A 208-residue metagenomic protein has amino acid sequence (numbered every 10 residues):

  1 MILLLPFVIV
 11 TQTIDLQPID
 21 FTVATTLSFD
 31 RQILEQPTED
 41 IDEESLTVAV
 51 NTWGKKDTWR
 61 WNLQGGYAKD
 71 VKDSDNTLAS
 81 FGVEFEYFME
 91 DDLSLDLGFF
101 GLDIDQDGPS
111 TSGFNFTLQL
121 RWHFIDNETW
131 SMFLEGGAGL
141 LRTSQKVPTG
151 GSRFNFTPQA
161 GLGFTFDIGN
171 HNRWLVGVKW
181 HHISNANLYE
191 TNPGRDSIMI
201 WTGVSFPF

Functional and structural regions predicted by a protein language model:
M1-T13: Sec-dependent N-terminal signal peptides
V10-Y87, G203-P207: Short glycine/proline- and aromatic-enriched beta-strand/turn motifs that initiate or cap beta-hairpins
D57-W59, D75-F81, S110-F116, W130 (+2 more regions): Residues that define the transmembrane beta-barrel architecture of outer-membrane proteins
W59-L63, L95-L97, F116, M132-A138 (+3 more regions): Transmembrane beta-strands of outer-membrane beta-barrel proteins
G66-K72, L102-D107, L140-V147, H182-L188: Sequence/structural signature of outer-membrane beta-barrel proteins
G82-K146, S205-F206: Gram-negative (and chloroplast) outer-membrane scaffold detector with strong preference for beta-barrel transmembrane
I125-T129, T165-H171: A short, structured loop/turn motif at beta-sheet edges
D167-F208: Predominantly the C-terminal beta-signal and adjacent terminal strand-loop region of outer-membrane beta-barrel
